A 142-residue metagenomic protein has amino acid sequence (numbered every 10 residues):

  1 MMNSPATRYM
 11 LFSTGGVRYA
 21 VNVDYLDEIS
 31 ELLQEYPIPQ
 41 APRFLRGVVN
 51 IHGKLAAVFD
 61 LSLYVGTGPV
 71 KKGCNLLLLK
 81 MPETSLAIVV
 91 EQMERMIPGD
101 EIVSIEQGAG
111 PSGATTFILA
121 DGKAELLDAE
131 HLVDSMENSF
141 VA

Functional and structural regions predicted by a protein language model:
M1-A142: An acidic, low-aromatic, low-complexity terminal/linker signal
